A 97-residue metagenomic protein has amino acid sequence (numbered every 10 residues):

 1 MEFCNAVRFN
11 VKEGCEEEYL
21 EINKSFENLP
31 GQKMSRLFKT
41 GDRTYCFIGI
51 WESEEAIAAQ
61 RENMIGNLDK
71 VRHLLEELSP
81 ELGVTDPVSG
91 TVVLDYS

Functional and structural regions predicted by a protein language model:
C4-F9, C46-I48: Active-site-flanking beta-strand signature of metal-NTP-handling nucleotidyl enzymes and homologous cyclase-like
R8-Y19: Short, surface-exposed ligand-recognition loops at beta-strand->loop->(often short) alpha-helix junctions that present
V11-E13, S53, L94: Non-catalytic surface loops within mature trypsin-like serine protease
E16-E18, T44, A56-A58: Intrinsically disordered, low-complexity acidic/polar segments
K24-L37, I50-D86: An amphipathic, aromatic/His-enriched active-site/gating alpha helix that lines ligand/cofactor pockets
W51, D86-S97: Short, low-order "capping/linker" segments at domain edges
